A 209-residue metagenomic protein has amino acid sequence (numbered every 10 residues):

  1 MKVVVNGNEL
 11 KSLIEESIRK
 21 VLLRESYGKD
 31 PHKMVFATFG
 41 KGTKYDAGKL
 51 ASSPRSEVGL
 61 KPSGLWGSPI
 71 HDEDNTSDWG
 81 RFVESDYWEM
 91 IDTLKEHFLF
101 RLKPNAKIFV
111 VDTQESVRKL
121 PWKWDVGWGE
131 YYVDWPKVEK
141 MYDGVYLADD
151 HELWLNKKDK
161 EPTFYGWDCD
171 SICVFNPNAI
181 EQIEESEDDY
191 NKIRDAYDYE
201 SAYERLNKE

Functional and structural regions predicted by a protein language model:
M1-E25: Protein-protein interaction and targeting regions used for scaffolding, dimerization, and localization
K11, E15, R19, T76 (+3 more regions): Generic detector of well-ordered alpha-helical segments enriched in charged/polar residues, highlighting helical
I14, I70, V145-L147: Short low-polarity hydrophobic stretches
S26-S53, E84-E209: Active-site and NAD+-binding cores of ADP-ribose-processing enzymes
K44-D74: Short, flexible N-terminal segments of the mature chain
H71-M90: Short active-site loop/helix that positions an aromatic residue
